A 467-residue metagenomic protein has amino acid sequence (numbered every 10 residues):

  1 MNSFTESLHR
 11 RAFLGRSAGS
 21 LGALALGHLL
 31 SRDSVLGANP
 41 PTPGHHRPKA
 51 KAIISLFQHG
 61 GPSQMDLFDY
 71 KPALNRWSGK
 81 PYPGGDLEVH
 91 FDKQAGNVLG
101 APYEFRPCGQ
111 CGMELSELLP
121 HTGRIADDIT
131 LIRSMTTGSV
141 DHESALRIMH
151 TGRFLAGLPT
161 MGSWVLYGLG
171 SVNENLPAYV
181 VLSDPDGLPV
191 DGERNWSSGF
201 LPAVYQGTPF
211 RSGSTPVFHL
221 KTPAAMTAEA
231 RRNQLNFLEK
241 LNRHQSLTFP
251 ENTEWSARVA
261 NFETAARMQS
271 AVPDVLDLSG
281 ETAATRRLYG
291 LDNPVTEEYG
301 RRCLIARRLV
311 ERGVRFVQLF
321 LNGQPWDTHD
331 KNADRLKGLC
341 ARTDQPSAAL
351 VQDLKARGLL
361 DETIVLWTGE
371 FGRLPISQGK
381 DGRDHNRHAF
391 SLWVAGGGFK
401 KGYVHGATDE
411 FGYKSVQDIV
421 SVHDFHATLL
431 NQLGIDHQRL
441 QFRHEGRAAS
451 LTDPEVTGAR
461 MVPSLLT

Functional and structural regions predicted by a protein language model:
M1-T467: Ligand-binding pockets and gating/stacking loops
